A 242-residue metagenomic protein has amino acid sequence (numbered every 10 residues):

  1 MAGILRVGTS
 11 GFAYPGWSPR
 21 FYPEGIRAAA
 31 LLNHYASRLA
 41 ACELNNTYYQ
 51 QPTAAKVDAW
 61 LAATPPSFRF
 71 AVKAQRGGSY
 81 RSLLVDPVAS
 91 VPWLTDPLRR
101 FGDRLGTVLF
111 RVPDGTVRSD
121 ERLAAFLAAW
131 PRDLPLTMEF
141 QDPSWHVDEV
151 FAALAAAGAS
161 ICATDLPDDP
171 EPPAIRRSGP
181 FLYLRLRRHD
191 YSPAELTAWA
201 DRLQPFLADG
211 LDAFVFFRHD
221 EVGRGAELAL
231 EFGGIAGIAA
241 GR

Functional and structural regions predicted by a protein language model:
M1-R242: Residues lining hydrophobic/aromatic ligand-binding pockets adjacent to catalytic sites
